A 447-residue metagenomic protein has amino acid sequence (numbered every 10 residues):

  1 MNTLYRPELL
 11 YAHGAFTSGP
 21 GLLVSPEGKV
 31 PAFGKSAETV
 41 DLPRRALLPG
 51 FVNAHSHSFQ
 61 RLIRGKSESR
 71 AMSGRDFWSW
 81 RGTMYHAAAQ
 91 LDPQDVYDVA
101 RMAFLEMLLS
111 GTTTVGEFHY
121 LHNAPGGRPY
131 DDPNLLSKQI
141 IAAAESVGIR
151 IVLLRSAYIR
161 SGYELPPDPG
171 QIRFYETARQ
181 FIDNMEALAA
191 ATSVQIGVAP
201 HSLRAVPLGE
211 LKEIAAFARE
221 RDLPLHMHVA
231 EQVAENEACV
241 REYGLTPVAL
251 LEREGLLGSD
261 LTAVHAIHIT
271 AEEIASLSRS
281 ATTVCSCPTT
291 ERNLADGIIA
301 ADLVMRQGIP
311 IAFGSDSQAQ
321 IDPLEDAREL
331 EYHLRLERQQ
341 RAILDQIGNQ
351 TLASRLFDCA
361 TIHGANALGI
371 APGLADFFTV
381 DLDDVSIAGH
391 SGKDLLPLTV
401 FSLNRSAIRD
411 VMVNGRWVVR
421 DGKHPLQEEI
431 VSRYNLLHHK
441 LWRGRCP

Functional and structural regions predicted by a protein language model:
M1-L4, L10-L48, L188-A189: Histidine-rich, glycine-flanked metal-binding segment
M1-P20, S354-P447: Active-site microenvironment of metallo-dependent hydrolases
E8, G28, R44, H55 (+12 more regions): Divalent metal-coordination and catalytic microenvironments
P49-R61, P224-V233: Histidine-centered catalytic micro-motifs
L62-Y97, P125-P133, R160-R179, V233-D260 (+2 more regions): Active-site gating loops and adjacent loop-to-helix segments of metal-dependent hydrolytic enzymes
K66-R150, Q180-A191, N435-H439, R443-C446: Alpha-helical scaffold segments that flank or form the walls of functional sites
G126-V264: Metal-coordinating catalytic core of metallo-dependent amide/deamination hydrolases
R253-D260, D302-D384: His/Asp/Glu-enriched, well-ordered alpha-helical/loop segment that forms or immediately abuts the divalent-metal
